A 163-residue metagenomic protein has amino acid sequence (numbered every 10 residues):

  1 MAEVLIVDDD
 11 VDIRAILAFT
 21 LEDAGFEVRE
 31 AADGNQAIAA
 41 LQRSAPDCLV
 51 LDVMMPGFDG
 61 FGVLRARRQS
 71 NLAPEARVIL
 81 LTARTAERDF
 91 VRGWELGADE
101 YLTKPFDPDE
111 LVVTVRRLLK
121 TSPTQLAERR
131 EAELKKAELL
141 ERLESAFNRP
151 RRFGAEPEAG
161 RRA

Functional and structural regions predicted by a protein language model:
A15-D23: Charged docking surfaces used in two-component/phosphorelay signaling
D33-Q36, D59-R65: Acidic catalytic/metal-coordinating carboxylates
S44-V50: Active-site beta3 strand of CheY-like receiver
M55: Receiver (REC) domain active-site loop signature in two-component systems and cognate sites in sensor histidine kinases
G62, T85-E100, V113: Alpha4 helix (beta4-alpha4-beta5 surface) of REC/receiver domains from two-component response regulators
F106-R116: C-terminal output helix
S122-A163: CheY-like receiver
